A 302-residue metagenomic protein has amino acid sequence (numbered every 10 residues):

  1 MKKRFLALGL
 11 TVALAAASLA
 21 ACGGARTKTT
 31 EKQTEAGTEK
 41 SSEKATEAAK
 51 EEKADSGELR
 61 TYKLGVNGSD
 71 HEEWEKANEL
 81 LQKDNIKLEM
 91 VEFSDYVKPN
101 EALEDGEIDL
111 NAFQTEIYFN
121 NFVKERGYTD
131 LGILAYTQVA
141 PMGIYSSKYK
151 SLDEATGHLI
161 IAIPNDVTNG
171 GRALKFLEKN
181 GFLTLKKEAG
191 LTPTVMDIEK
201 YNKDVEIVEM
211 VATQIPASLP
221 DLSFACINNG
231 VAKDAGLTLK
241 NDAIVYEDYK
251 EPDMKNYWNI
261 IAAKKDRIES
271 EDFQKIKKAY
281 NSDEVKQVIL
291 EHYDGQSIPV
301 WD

Functional and structural regions predicted by a protein language model:
K2-R26: Sec-dependent N-terminal signal peptides of Gram-positive bacterial secreted proteins and lipoproteins
L19-E43, E47: Bacterial lipoprotein signal-peptidase II cleavage site
R60-T61, N67-E92, K98, A102: Short, polar/charged alpha-helical segment
E79-L80, V97-N111, K175-F176, M196-V231: Short helices/loops that flank or line small-molecule/ion binding pockets
N121-L134, S147-Y149, D221, C226 (+1 more regions): Ligand-binding "clamshell"
L134-L183, K286: A conserved helix-loop-strand patch within extracytoplasmic ligand-binding domains of the periplasmic binding
P141-L152, N256-S270: A bilobed periplasmic-binding-protein/Venus flytrap-type ligand-binding module shared by bacterial periplasmic
N169-E178, A279-W301: Periplasmic-binding protein-like
